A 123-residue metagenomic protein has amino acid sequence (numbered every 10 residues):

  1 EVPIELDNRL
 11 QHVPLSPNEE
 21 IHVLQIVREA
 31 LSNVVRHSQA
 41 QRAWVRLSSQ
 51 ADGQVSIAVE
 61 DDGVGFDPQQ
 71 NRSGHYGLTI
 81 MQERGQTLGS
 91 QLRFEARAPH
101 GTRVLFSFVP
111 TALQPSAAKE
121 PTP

Functional and structural regions predicted by a protein language model:
E1-P123: Coiled-coil dimerization/phosphotransfer module
